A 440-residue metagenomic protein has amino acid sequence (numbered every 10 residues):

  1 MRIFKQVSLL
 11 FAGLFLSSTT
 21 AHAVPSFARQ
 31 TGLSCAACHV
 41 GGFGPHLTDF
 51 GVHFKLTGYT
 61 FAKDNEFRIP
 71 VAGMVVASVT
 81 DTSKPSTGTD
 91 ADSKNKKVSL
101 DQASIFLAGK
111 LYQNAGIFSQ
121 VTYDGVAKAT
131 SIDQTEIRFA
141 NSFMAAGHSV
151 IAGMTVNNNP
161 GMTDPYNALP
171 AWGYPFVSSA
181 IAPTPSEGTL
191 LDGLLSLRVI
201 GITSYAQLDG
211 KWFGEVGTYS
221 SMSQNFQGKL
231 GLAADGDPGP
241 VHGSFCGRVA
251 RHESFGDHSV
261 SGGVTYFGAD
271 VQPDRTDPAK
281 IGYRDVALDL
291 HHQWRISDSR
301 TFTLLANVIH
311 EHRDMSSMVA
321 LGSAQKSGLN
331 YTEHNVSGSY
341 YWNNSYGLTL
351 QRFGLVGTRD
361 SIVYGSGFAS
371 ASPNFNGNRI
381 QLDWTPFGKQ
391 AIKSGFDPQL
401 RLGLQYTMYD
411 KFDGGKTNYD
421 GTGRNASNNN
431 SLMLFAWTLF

Functional and structural regions predicted by a protein language model:
T19-A23: Sec/Tat signal peptide C-region and signal peptidase I cleavage site
L33-G42: The canonical Cys-X-X-Cys-His
S34, I380-P386, A426-F440: Outer-membrane beta-barrel "beta-signal"
H46-T48, I69-T82, A91-Q224, V241-D257 (+6 more regions): Outer membrane beta-barrel
S78-P85, T122-V126, M144, N159-T163 (+6 more regions): Sequence/structural signature of outer-membrane beta-barrel proteins
D92-K97, G125-I132, D192-S196, D235-H242 (+5 more regions): Replace "Gram-negative outer membrane beta-barrel proteins" with "bacterial and organellar outer membrane beta-barrel
Q102-I105, Q134-E136, G201-T203, C246-R248 (+6 more regions): Membrane-embedded beta-strand positions in outer-membrane beta-barrel channels/transporters
S259-G388: Detector for outer-membrane/organellar transmembrane beta-barrel domains, recognizing the amphipathic beta-strand
